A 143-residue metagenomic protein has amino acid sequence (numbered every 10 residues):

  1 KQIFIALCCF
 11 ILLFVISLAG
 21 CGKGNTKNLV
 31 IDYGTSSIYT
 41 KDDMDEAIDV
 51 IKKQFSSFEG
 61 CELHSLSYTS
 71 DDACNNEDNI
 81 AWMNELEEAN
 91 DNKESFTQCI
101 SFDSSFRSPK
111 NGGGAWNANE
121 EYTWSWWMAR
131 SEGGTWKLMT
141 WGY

Functional and structural regions predicted by a protein language model:
Q2-K23: Sec-dependent N-terminal signal peptides of Gram-positive bacterial secreted proteins and lipoproteins
I5, L18, F55, I100-F102 (+2 more regions): Generic hydrophobic secondary-structure signal
L7-L12, K93, T97, N119 (+1 more regions): Residue-level signal for the start and early helices of compact helical domains
I16, G112-G114, L138: Short acidic, gly/pro-rich beta-turn/loop elements at beta-sheet edges and active-site/ligand-binding grooves
G20-E120: Flexible low-complexity loop/turn motifs enriched in small/helix-breaking residues
E121-Y143: Short beta-strand edge/turn micro-motifs at domain boundaries
